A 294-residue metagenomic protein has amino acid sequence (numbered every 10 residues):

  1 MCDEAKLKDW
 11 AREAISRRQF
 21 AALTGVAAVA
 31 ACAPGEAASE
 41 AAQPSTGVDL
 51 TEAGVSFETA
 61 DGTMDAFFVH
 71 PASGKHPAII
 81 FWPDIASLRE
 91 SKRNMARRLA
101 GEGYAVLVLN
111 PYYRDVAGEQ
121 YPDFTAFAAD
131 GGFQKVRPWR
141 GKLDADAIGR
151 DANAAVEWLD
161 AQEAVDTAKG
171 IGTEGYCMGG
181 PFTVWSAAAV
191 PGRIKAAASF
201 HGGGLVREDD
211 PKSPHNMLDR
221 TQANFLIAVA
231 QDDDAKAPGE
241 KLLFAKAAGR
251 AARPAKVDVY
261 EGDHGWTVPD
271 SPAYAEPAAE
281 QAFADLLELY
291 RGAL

Functional and structural regions predicted by a protein language model:
M1-I15: N-terminal secretory signal peptides
I15-V29: N-terminal export leaders
E40-G74: N-terminal cap/lid segment of alpha/beta-hydrolase-fold proteins
H76-D84: Short beta-strand element of the alpha/beta-hydrolase
F124-G172: Gly/Ser-rich "nucleophile elbow"/oxyanion-hole loop immediately N-terminal to the catalytic nucleophile in hydrolases
N153-P214: Primarily recognizes the serine-hydrolase "nucleophile elbow" in alpha/beta-hydrolase and SGNH/GDSL folds
G204-K256: The feature captures the conserved acid-bearing segment of alpha/beta-hydrolase catalytic domains
A252-L294: C-terminal catalytic histidine-bearing segment of alpha/beta-hydrolase fold enzymes
